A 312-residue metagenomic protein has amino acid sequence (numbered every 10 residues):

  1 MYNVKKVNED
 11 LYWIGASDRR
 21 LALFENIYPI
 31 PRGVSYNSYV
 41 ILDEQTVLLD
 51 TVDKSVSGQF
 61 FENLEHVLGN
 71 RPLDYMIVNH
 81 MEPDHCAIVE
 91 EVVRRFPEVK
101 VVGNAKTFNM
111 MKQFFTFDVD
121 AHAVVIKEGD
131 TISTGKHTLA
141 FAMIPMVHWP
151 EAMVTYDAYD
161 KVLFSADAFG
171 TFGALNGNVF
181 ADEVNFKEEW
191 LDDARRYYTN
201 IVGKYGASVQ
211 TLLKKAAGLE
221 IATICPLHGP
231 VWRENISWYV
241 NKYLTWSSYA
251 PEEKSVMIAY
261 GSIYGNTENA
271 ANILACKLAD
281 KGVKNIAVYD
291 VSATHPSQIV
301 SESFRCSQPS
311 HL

Functional and structural regions predicted by a protein language model:
V4-L64, V154-D157, K161-S165, V256 (+1 more regions): Conserved beta-strand hairpin/beta-sheet module of binuclear metal-dependent hydrolase folds, prominently
K5-E9, G103-A152, S208-T211: Metallo-beta-lactamase
A16, N104-K106, D167, A259-I263 (+1 more regions): Cofactor-binding loop segments of dinucleotide-utilizing enzymes, especially the Rossmann-like FAD- and NAD(P)+-binding
E44, S55-V102: Active-site metal-binding motif and surrounding structural segment of the metallo-beta-lactamase
Q45-V47, Y75, H137, K161-F164 (+3 more regions): Structural motif
L49-T51, L73-M81, V101-N104, L163-A166 (+1 more regions): Active-site neighborhood of phospho(di)ester-bond hydrolases with catalytic His/Asp-centered motifs
T138-P226, W232-E234: Metallo-beta-lactamase
N235-L312: N-terminal beta1-alpha1-beta2 submodule of the flavodoxin-like/Rossmannoid cofactor-binding fold
